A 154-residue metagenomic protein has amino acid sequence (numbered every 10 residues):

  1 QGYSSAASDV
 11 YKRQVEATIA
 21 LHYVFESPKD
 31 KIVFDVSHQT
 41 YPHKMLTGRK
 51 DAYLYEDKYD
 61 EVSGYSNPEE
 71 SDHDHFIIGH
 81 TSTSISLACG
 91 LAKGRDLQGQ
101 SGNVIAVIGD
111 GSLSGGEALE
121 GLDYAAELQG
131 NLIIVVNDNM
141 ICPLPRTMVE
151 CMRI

Functional and structural regions predicted by a protein language model:
Q1-A7, Y11: Single conserved hydrophobic/aromatic residue that forms the stacking wall/gate of nucleotide- or nucleobase-binding
K12-L128: Cofactor-binding active-site loop characterized by glycine-rich and histidine/acidic residues
G111, D138-I141: Short beta-alpha junction loops
D123-Y124, N137-N139: Asparagine-centered polar/low-complexity signal
L132-V135: Short hydrophobic alpha-helical runs that function as membrane-insertion/retention elements
I141-I154: Long, well-ordered, tryptophan-enriched scaffold segments
